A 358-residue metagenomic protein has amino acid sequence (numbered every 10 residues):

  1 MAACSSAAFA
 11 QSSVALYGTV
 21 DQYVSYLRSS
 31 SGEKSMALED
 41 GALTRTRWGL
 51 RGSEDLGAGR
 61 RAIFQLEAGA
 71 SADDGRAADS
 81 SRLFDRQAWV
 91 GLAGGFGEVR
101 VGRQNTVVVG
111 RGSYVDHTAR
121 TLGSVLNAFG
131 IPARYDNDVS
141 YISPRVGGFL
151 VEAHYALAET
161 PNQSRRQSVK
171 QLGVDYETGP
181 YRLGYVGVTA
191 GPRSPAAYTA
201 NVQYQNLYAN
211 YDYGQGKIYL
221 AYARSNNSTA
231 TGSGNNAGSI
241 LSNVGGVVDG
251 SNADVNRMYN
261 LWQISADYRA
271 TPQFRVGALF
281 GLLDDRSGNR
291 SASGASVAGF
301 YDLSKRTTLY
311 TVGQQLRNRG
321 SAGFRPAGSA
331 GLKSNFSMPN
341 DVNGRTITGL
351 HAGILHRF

Functional and structural regions predicted by a protein language model:
C4-A10: Sec/Tat signal peptide C-region and signal peptidase I cleavage site
Q11-Y26, M36-A158, R166-S168, D175-R182 (+1 more regions): Outer membrane beta-barrel
V24-G32, A70-R76, V107-V109, E159-Q163 (+6 more regions): Gram-negative outer-membrane beta-barrel proteins
E33-A37, R76, V125-N127, A158-E159 (+4 more regions): Extracellular loop and loop/strand-boundary signature of outer-membrane beta-barrel proteins
K34-T46, L83-R86, A133-N137, R166-K170 (+4 more regions): Residues that define the transmembrane beta-barrel architecture of outer-membrane proteins
S80-R82, T118-T121, N235-V244, G294-S296 (+1 more regions): Flexible, surface-exposed loop regions and adjacent strand-edge segments of Gram-negative outer-membrane beta-barrel
L172-F300, G313-Q315: Detector for outer-membrane/organellar transmembrane beta-barrel domains, recognizing the amphipathic beta-strand
L303, V342-F358: Outer-membrane beta-barrel "beta-signal"
